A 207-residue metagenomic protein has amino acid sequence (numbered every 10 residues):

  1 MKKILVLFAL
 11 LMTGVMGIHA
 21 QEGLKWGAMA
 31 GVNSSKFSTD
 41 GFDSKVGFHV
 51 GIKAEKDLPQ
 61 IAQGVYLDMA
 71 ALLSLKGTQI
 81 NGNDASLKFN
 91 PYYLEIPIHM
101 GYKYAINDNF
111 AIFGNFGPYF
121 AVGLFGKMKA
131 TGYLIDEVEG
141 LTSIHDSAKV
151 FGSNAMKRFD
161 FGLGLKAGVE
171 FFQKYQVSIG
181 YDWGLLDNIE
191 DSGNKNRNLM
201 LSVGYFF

Functional and structural regions predicted by a protein language model:
I4-G14: Sec-dependent N-terminal signal peptides
A20-D57, A111, G132-L134, G204-F207: Short glycine/proline- and aromatic-enriched beta-strand/turn motifs that initiate or cap beta-hairpins
A28-A30, L67-A71, I98, G114-F116 (+3 more regions): Membrane-embedded beta-strand positions of outer-membrane beta-barrel proteins
V32-K36, K56, L73-G77, Y104 (+3 more regions): Transmembrane beta-strands of outer-membrane beta-barrel pores
F37-D43, K76-Y92, G123-D160, G164: Extracellular/periplasm-exposed beta-strand and loop segments of Gram-negative cell-envelope proteins, dominated by
K53-D57, H99-K103, K166-E170, G204-F206: Transmembrane beta-barrel domains of outer membrane proteins
P59-V65, F110, Q173-I179: Repeated loop/turn-to-beta-strand initiation elements of outer-membrane beta-barrel proteins
K195-F207: Outer-membrane beta-barrel "beta-signal"
